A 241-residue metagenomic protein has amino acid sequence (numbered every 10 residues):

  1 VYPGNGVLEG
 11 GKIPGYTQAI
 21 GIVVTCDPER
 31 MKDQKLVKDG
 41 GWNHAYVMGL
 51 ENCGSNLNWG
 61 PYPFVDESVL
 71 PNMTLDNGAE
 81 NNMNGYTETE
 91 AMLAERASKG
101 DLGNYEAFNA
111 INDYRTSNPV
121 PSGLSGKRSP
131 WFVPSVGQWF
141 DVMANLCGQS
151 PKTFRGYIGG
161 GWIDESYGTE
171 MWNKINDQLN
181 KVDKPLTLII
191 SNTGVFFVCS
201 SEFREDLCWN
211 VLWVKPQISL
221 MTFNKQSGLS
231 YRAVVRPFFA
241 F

Functional and structural regions predicted by a protein language model:
V1-K127, N224-F241: Short, compositionally biased
N43, K127-W131, G137, T193-G194: Loop/turn elements at helix/coil->beta-strand transitions in domains of secreted/extracellular proteins
M48, V133-P134: Short hydrophobic beta-strand that contains or immediately precedes a catalytic carboxylate
V136-F241: C-terminal, surface-exposed recognition/capping segments
